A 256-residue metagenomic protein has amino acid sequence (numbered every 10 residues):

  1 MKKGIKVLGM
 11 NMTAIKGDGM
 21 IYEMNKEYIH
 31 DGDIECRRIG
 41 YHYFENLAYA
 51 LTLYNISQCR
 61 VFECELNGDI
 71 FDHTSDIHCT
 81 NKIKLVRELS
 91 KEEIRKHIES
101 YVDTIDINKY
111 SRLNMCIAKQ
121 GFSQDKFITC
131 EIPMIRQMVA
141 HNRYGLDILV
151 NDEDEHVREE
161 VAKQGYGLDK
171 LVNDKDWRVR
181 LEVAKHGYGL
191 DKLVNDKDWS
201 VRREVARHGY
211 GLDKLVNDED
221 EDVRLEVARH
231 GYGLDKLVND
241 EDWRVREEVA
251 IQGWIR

Functional and structural regions predicted by a protein language model:
M1, K6-A14, E45-A48, C64-I70 (+1 more regions): Short, flexible beta-strand-to-coil junctions
M1-I39, Q58-R60: ADP-ribose/NAD+-binding catalytic cleft of ART/PARP-like enzymes
M1-M10, H42, N55, F62 (+4 more regions): Aromatic-residue detector
N11, H30, N67-D69, S90 (+4 more regions): Serine/threonine-rich low-complexity intrinsically disordered regions
I29-L89: ADP-ribosyltransferase catalytic core
K84-R87, E93-E99: A broadly tuned "polar low-complexity/structure-edge" signature
R95-R256: Alpha-helical scaffold segments
